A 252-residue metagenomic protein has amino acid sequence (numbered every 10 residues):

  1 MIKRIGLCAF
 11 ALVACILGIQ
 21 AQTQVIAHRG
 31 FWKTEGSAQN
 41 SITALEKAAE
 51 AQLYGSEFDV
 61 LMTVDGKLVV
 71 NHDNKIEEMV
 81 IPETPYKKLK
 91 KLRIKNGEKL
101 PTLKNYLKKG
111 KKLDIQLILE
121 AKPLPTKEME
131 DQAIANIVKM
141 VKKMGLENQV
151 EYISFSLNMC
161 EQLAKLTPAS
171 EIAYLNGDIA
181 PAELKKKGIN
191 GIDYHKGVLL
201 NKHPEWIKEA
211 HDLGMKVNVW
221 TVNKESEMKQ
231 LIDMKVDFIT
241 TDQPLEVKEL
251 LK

Functional and structural regions predicted by a protein language model:
M1-Q24: Bacterial Sec-dependent N-terminal signal peptides
I19-K252: Phosphate-group recognition and catalysis centered on beta-loop-alpha active-site segments
